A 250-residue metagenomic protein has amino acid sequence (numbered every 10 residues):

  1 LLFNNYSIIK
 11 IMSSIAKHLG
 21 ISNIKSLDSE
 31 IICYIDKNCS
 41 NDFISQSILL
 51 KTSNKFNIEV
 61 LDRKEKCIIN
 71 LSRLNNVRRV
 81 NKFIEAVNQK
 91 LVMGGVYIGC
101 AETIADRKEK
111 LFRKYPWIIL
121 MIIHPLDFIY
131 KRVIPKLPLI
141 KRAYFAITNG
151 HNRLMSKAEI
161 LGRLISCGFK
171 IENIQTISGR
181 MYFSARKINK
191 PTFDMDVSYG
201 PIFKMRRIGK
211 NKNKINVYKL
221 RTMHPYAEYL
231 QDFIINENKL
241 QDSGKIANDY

Functional and structural regions predicted by a protein language model:
L2-I44: Class I SAM-dependent methyltransferase Rossmann-like catalytic core, especially the SAM/SAH-binding loop
I58-I68: A short acidic, Gly/Pro-enriched loop at the edge of an enzyme's catalytic core that lines a small-molecule cofactor
C67-R73, V80-F83: A short beta-strand submotif of the Rossmann-like class I SAM-dependent methyltransferase core that lines
N81-V96: A short glycine-rich, Lys/Arg-flanked "PGG" loop and its adjoining helix->strand segment in the class I
M93-D106: Conserved beta-strand signature within the Rossmann-like core of class I S-adenosyl-L-methionine
D106, K110-L161: C-terminal alpha-helical "lid/dimerization" subdomain adjacent to the S-adenosyl-L-methionine
R163, C167-D196: Core SAM-dependent methyltransferase catalytic element
K190-Y250: Conserved small/aromatic sequence motifs within transmembrane helices
